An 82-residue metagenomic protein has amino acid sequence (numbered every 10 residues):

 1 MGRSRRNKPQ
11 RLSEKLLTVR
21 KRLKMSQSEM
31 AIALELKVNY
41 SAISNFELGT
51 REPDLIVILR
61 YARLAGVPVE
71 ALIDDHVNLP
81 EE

Functional and structural regions predicted by a protein language model:
M1-R6, Q10, K21, R63 (+1 more regions): Short, charged recognition helix plus adjacent turn of helix-turn-helix-like nucleic-acid-binding domains
L12, L23, L36, D54 (+1 more regions): Flexible coil/turn residues that form the inter-helical turn or adjacent wing/linker of helix-turn-helix
E14-E35, R60: Short basic helix-loop element that most often maps to the first helix and adjoining turn of HTH DNA-binding modules
L16, Q27-A31, S41-F46, L72: Conserved hydrophobic/aromatic packing and binding residues within compact polymer-binding modules
L34, E47, V57, A65 (+1 more regions): DNA major-groove recognition helix of helix-turn-helix
L36-E52: Recognition helix of helix-turn-helix/homeodomain-like DNA-binding domains that insert into the DNA major groove
T50-R63, L79-E81: Short, basic-rich loop-to-helix N-cap that marks the start of a DNA-contacting helix
